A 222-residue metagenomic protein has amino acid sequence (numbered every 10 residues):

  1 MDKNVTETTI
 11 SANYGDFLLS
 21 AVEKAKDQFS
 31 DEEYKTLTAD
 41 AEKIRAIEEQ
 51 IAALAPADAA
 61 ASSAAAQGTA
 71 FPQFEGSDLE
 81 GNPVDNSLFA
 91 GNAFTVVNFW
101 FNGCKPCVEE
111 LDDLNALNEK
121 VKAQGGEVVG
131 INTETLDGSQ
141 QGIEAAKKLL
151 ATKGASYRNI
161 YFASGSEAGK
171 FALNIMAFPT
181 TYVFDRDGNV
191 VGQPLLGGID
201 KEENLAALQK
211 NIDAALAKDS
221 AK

Functional and structural regions predicted by a protein language model:
G15-Q73, A90-N92, E144-K148: N-proximal helix/coil linker or "cap" segments that precede and/or mark the start of modular domains
Q73-T95, K120: A short beta-strand-turn-helix
D85-V108, L114, E127-N132: Short active-site neighborhood of thiol/selenol oxidoreductases, capturing the structured segment around
G91-T95, K122-V129, K153-R158, R186-N189: Loop/turn elements at helix/coil->beta-strand transitions in domains of secreted/extracellular proteins
F101-P106, T133-G138, A163-A168, A177 (+2 more regions): Solvent-exposed loop/turn segments at secondary-structure junctions within structured extracellular/periplasmic domains
V108-T152, S164-G169: Structural microenvironment flanking redox-active thiols in thiol-disulfide oxidoreductases
E144-D187, L195: Short, internal strand/loop/helix patches that form the active-site neighborhood or redox-interaction surface
V183-K222: Thiol-/selenol-based redox modules, centered on thioredoxin-like and closely related oxidoreductase domains
